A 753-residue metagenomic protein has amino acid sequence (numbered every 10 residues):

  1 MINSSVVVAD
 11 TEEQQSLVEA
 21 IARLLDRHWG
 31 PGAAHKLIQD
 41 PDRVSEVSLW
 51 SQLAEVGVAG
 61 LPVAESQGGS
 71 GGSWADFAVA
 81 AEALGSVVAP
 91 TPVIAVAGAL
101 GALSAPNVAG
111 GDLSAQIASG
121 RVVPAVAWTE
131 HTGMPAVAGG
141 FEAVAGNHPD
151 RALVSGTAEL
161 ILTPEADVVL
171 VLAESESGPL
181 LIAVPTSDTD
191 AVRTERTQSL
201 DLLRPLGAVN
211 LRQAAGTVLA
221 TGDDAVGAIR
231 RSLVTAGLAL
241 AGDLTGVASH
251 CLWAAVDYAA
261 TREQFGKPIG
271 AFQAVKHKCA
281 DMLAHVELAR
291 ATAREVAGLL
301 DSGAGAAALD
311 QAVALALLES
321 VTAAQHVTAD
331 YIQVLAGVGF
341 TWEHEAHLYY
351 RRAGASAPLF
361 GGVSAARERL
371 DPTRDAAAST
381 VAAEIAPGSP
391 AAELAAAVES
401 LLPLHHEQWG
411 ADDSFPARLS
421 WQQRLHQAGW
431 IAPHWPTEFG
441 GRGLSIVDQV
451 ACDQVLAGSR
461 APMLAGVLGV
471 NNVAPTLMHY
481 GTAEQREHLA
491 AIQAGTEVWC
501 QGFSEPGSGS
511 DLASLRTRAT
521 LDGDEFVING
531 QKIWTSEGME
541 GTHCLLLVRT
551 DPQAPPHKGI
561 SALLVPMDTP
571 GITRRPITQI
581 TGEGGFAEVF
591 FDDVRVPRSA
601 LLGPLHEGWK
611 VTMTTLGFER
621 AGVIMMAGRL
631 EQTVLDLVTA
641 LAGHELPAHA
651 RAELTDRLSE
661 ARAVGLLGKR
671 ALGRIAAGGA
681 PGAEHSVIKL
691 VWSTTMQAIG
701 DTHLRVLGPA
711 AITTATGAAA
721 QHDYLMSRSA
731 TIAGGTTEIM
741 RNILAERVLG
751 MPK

Functional and structural regions predicted by a protein language model:
M1-V93, A366-V467, V623-I624, E653-T655: Amphipathic, small/basic residue-rich leader segments at the start of a protein or domain
I2-V7, V79, G337-E399, V447 (+5 more regions): Glycine-rich phosphate/cofactor-binding loops in nucleotide/flavin-utilizing enzymes
N3-E19, V58, G85-S86, V192-E287 (+4 more regions): Glycine-rich beta->alpha junctions and the first turn(s) of the following alpha-helix
S5, G30-P41, V256, Q264-K267 (+5 more regions): C-terminal helix-coil-helix/basic helical segment that borders enzyme active sites and/or dimer interfaces and provides
A54-G111, A166-V168, Q427-A490, A494-G495 (+8 more regions): Internal helix-loop-helix
G120-G133, V171, G495-F503, L547: A short, Trp-centered hydrophobic/proline-enriched beta-strand micro-motif
A127, R151, S155-R193, L515 (+2 more regions): A short core secondary-structure module
E142-N147, T517-A519: A structural signal for short hydrophobic beta-strand segments in well-ordered beta-sheet cores
